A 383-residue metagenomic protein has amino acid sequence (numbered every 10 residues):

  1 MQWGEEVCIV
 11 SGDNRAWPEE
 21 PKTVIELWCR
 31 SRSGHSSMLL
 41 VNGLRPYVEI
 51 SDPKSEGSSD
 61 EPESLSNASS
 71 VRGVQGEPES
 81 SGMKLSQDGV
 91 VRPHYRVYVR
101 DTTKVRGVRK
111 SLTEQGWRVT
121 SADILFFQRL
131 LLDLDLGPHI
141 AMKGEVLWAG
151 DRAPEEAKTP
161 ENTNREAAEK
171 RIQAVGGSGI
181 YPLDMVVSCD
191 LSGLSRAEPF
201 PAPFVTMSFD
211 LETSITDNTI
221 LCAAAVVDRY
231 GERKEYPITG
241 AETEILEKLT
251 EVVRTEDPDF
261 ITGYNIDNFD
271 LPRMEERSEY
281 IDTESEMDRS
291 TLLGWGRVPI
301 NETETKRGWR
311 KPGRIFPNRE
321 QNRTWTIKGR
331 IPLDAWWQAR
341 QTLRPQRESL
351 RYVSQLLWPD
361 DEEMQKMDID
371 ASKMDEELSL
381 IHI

Functional and structural regions predicted by a protein language model:
M1-I331, A335-W336, Q341-L380: The two-metal-ion catalytic cores of nucleic-acid processing enzymes
